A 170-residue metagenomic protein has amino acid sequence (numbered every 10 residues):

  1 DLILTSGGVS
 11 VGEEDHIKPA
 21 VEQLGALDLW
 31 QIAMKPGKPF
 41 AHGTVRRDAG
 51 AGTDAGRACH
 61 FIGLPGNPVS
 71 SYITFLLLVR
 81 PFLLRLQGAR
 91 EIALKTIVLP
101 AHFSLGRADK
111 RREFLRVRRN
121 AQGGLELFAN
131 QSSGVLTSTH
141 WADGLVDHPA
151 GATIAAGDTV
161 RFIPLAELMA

Functional and structural regions predicted by a protein language model:
D1: Short acidic/histidine-rich motifs immediately flanking catalytic phosphotransfer sites in two-component signaling
G8-E14, G66: Short glycine-rich anion-binding loops that position phosphate/pyrophosphate groups of nucleotides and phosphorylated
G12-L24: Short Gly/Thr/Asp-enriched flexible loops that form oxyanion-binding sites at enzyme active sites
E22-A170: Flexible glycine/proline-rich
